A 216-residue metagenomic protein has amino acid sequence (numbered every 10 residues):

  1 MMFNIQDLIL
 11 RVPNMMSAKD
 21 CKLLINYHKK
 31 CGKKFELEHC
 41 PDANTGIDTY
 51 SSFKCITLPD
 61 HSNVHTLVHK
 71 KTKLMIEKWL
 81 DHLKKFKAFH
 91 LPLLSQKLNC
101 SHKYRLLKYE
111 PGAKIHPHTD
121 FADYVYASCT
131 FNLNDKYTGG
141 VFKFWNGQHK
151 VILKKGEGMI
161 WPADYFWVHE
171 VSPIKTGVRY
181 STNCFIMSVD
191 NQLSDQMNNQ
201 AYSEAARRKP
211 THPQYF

Functional and structural regions predicted by a protein language model:
M2-K97, A206-R208: Non-heme Fe(II)/2-oxoglutarate
I9-R11, L106, T130, G158-I160 (+1 more regions): Conserved hydrophobic/aromatic beta-strand scaffold that supports enzyme active sites
L91-L93, I115-H118, W167-H169: Eukaryotic intrinsically disordered and solvent-exposed regulatory patches
Q96-E110: A short glycine-rich, His/Asp/Glu-containing loop-to-beta-strand
L98, F121-A127, I174-V178: A generic structural micro-feature
L106-P111, F121-T138, C184-S188: Short, conserved beta-strand element in jelly-roll/cupin
K136-F216: Catalytic core of Fe(II)/2-oxoglutarate
